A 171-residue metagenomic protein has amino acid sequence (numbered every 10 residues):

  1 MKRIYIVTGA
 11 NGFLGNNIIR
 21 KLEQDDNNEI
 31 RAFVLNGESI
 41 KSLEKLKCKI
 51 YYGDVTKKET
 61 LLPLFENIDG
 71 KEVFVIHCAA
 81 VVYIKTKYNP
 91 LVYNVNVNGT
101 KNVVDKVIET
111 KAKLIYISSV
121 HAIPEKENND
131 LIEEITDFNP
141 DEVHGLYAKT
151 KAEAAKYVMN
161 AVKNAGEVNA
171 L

Functional and structural regions predicted by a protein language model:
I4-D25: N-terminal Rossmann NAD(P)H-binding glycine-rich loop of SDR-like oxidoreductase domains
T8, F33, V75-A79, L114-V120: SDR active-site strand-loop-helix element
F13-N17, V97, A152: Residues forming the Rossmann-fold NAD(P)(H) cofactor-binding site
D26-E38: Conserved glycine-rich Rossmann-like NAD(P)H-binding loop of the short-chain dehydrogenase/reductase
E38, S42-E44, C48, Y52-N98 (+1 more regions): NAD(P)H-binding glycine-rich loop region in Rossmannoid oxidoreductase-like domains and their noncatalytic homologs
Y93-T100, I115, T150-K151: Short alpha-helix in the Rossmann-fold core of NAD(P)-dependent oxidoreductases
K101-Y147, L171: Conserved Rossmann-fold NAD(P)-dependent oxidoreductase catalytic core, especially the SDR/UDP-sugar
E142-L171: Active-site Tyr-X1-5-Lys
